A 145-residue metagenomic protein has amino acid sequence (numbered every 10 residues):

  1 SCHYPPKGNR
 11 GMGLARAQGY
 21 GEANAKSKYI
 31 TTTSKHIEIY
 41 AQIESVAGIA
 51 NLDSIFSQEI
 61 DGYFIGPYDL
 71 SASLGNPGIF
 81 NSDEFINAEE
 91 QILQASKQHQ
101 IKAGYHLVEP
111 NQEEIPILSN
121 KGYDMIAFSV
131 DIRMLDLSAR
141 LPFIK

Functional and structural regions predicted by a protein language model:
S1-K145: Expand to "…catalyze enediolate/carbanion chemistry for C-C bond making/breaking, isomerization, decarboxylation
